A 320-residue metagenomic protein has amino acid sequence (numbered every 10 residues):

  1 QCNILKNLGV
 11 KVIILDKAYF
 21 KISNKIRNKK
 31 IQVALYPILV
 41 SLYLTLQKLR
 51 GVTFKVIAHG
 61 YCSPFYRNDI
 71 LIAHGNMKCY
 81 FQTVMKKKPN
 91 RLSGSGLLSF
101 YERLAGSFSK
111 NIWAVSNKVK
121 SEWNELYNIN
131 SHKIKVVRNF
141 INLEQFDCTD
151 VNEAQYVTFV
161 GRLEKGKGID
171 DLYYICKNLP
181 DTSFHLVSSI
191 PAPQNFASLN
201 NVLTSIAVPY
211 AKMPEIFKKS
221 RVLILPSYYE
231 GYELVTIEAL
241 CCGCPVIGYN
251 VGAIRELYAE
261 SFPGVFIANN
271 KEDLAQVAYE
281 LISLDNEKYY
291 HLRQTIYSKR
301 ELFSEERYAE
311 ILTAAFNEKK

Functional and structural regions predicted by a protein language model:
R91-V115, S121: Membrane-proximal helix-turn-helix segments that form the acceptor-binding/catalytic region of lipid-linked
K118, F140: Carbohydrate-associated surface elements
D150-K167, Y173-L179, H185-V187: Conserved donor-binding/catalytic core segment of Leloir-type glycosyltransferases
Q194-P214: Nucleotide-activated donor-binding/catalytic signature segment of Leloir-type glycosyltransferases, i.e., the conserved
E215-S220: Short alpha-helical donor nucleotide-sugar binding micro-motif in glycosyltransferases
Y228: Aromatic "clamp/platform" in nucleotide-sugar-dependent glycosyltransferases that forms part of the donor/acceptor
P245-G248: Short hydrophobic beta-strand element within catalytic cores of glycosyltransferases and related nucleotide-activated
G264-E272, E280-N286: Conserved acidic donor-binding segment of nucleotide-sugar-dependent glycosyltransferases
